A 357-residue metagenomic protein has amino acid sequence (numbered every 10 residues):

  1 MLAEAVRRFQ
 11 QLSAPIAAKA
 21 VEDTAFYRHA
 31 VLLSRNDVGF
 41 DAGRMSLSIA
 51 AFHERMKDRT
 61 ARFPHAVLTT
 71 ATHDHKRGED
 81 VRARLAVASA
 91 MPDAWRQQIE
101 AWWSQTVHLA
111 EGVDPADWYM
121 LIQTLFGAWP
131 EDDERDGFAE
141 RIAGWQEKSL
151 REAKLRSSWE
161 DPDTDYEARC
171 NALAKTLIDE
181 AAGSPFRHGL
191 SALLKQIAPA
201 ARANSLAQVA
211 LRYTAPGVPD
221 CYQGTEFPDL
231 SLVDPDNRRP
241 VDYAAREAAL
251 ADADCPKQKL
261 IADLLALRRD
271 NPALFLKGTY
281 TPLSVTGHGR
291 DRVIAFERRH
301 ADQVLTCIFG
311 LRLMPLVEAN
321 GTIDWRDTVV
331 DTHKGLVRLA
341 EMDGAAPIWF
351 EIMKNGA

Functional and structural regions predicted by a protein language model:
M1-A357: Carbohydrate-interacting/catalytic domains
